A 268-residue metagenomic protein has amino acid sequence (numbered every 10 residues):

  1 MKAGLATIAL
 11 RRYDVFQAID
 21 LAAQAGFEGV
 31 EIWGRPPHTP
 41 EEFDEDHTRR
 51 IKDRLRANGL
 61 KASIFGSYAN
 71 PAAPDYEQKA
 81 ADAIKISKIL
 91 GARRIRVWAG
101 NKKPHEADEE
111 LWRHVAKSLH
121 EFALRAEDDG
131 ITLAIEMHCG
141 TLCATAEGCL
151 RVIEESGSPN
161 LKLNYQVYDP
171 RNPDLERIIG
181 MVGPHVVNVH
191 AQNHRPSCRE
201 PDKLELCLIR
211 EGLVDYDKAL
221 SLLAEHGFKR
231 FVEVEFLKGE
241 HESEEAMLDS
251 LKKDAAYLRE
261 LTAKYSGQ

Functional and structural regions predicted by a protein language model:
M1-A6, K61-A69, N101-K102: N-terminal small/glycine-rich loop or linker at the start of catalytic domains across soluble metabolic enzymes
M1-G4, A9-G26, K52, R56-N58 (+3 more regions): Histidine-acidic metal/acid-base catalytic patches
A9-R11, G34-P36, Y68-P71, A99-K103 (+4 more regions): Active-site-proximal loop/turn and secondary-structure-junction residues that shape catalytic pockets, frequently
F16-D20, R49, D53-K61, P71-L163 (+3 more regions): Active-site acidic/histidine proton-transfer and metal-coordination neighborhood in alpha/beta enzyme cores
V30-E31, S63-F65, I95, V189 (+1 more regions): Hydrophobic residues within beta-strands of alpha/beta enzymes
E31-K52, K102-E106: Glycine-rich, proline-tolerant flexible connector loops at the mouths of alpha/beta enzymes
T39-P40, E109-E110, K203-I209: Short glycine-enriched, charge-decorated loop/helix-capping segments at active-site entrances that position
G66-A73, C207-R210: The substrate-binding groove and active-site-proximal loops of carbohydrate-active enzymes, especially glycoside
